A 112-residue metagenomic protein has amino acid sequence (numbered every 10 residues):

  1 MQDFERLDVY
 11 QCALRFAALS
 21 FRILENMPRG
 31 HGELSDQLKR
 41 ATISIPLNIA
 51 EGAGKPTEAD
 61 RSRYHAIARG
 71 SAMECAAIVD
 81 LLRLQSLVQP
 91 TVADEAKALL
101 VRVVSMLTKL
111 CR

Functional and structural regions predicted by a protein language model:
M1-R112: Amphipathic alpha-helical assembly/interaction segments
